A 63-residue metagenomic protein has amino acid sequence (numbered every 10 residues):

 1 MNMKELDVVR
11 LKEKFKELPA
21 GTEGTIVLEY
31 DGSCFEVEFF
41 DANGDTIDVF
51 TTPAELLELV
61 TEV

Functional and structural regions predicted by a protein language model:
K4-V63: Basic/aromatic-rich interaction segments and small domains that mediate binding to polyanionic partners
